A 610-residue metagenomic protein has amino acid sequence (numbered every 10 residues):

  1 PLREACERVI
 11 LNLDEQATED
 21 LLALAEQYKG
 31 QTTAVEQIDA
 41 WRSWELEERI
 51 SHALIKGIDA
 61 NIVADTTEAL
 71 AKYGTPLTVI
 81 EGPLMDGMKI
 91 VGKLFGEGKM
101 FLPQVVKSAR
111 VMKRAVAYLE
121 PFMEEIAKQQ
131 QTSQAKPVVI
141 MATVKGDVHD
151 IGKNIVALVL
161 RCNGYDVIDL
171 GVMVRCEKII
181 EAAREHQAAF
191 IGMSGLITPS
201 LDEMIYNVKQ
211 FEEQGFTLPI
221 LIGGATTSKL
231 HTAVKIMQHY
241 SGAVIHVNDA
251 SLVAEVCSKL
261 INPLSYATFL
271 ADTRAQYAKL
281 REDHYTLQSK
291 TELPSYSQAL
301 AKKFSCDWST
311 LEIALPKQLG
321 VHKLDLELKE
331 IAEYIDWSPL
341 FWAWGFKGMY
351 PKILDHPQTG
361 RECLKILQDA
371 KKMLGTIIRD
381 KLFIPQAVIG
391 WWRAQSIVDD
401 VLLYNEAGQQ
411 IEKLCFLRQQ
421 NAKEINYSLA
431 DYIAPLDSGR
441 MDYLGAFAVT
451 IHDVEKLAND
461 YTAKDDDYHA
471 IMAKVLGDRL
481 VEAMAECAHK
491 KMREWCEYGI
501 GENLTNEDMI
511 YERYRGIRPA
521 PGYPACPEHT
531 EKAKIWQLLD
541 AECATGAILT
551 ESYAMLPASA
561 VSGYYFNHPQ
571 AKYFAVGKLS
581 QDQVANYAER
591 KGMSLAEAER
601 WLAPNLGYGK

Functional and structural regions predicted by a protein language model:
P1-G82, D86-G92, S251-I471, V475 (+2 more regions): Active-site loops and adjacent core secondary-structure elements that bind or stabilize anionic groups
P1-L2, I151-I155, I179-E181, D202-M204 (+4 more regions): Short acidic, glycine/serine/threonine-rich loops at helix termini
E4-V9, A189-G195, K209-P219, H231 (+5 more regions): Short beta-alpha connecting loops at secondary-structure transitions that line or flank enzyme active sites
I80-P121: Helix-enriched interaction subdomains in cytosolic or periplasmic regions, typified by TIR/SEFIR signaling/NADase cores
M112-A115, L119-A135, V139: Extended, low-charge hydrophobic alpha-helical regions
V156-V159, N163, I168-H239: Cofactor-cradling patches in redox/metallo enzymes
Y427-D431, S438-K610: C-terminal accessory domains/tails appended to large, multi-domain proteins
